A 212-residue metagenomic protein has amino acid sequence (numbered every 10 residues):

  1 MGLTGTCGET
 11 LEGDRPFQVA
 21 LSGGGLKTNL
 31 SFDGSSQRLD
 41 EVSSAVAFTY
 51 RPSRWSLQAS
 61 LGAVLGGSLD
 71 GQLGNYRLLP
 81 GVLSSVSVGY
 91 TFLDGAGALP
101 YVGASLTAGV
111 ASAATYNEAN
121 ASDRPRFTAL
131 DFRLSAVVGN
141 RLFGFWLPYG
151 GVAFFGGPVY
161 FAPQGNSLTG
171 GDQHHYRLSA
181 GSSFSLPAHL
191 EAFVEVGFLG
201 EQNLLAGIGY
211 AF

Functional and structural regions predicted by a protein language model:
M1-L57, A63-G66: Short glycine/proline- and aromatic-enriched beta-strand/turn motifs that initiate or cap beta-hairpins
D14, R51-W55, L93-L99, G139 (+3 more regions): Outer-membrane beta-barrel channels and translocator barrels
R15-F17, R38-S44, S53-W55, L78-S84 (+5 more regions): Residues that define the transmembrane beta-barrel architecture of outer-membrane proteins
F17-L21, L57-A59, P100-L106, F132 (+4 more regions): Transmembrane beta-strands of outer-membrane beta-barrel proteins
G23-N29, P52-R54, L61-G67, F92 (+4 more regions): Transmembrane beta-strands of outer-membrane beta-barrel pores
N29-S36, S68-Y76, A114-P125, Y160-T169 (+1 more regions): Outer-membrane beta-barrel translocator domains and adjoining extracellular loop/strand segments of Gram-negative
D33-D40, A63-G67, L73-P80, A96 (+3 more regions): Solvent-exposed loop/turn segments connecting transmembrane beta-strands in outer-membrane beta-barrel proteins
A47-R51, G89-L93, V137-G139, G181-S185 (+2 more regions): Transmembrane beta-barrel domains of outer membrane proteins
